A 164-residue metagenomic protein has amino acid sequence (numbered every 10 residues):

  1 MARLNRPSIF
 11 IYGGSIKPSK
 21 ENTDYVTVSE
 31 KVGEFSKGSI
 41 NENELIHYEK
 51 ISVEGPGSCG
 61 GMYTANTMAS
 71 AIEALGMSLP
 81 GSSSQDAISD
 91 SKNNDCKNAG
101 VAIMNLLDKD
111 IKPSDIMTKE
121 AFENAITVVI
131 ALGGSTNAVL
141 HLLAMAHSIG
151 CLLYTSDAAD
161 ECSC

Functional and structural regions predicted by a protein language model:
M1-N124, V128-V129, L142: Active-site cavity-forming subdomains of large catalytic enzyme subunits
L140-C151: Alpha-helical support elements that line or immediately flank enzyme active sites and cofactor-binding pockets
Y154-C164: Single conserved hydrophobic/aromatic residue that forms the stacking wall/gate of nucleotide- or nucleobase-binding
